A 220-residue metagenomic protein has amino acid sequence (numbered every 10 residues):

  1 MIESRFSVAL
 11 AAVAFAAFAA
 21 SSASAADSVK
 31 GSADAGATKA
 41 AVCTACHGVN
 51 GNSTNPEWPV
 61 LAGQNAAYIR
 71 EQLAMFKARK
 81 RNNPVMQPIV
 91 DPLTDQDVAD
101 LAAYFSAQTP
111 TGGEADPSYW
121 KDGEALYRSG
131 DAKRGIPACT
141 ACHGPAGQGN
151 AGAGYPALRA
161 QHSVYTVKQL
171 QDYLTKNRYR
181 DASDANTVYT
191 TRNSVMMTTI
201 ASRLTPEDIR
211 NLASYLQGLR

Functional and structural regions predicted by a protein language model:
M1-A11: Bacterial N-terminal signal peptides that target proteins for export
A9-A19: Bacterial N-terminal signal peptides
A23-A40, T54-E57, A107-K133: Electrostatic cytochrome c docking/interface patches
A33, G51-A78, Q87-P92, G144-R178 (+2 more regions): Gly/Gly-Pro-rich "capping" loops immediately C-terminal to redox-active cysteine motifs in periplasmic/lumenal
C43-N50, L101, I136-G147, L212: The canonical Cys-X-X-Cys-His
D91-G113, D122, T199-R220: C-terminal capping alpha-helices of c-type cytochrome domains
L126-P137, R180-R192: Intrinsically disordered, low-complexity Ser/Thr- and acidic-rich flexible linkers and loops, especially at boundaries
V164-R178, T190-R220: C-terminal functional regions that serve as terminal interaction/effector modules
